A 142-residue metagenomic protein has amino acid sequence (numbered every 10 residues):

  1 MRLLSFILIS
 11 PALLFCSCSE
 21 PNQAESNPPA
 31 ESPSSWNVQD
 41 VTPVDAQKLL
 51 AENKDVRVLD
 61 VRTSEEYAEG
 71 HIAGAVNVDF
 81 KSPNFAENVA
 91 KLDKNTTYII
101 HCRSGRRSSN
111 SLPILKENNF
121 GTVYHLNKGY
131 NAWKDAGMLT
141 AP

Functional and structural regions predicted by a protein language model:
R2-L8, F15-D55, A68-T97, R103-P142: Rhodanese-like catalytic fold shared by cysteine-dependent sulfurtransferases and DSP/PTP-type phosphatases
R57-D60: Structural scaffold elements adjacent to functional motifs in cytosolic proteins
S64: Short glycine-rich anion-binding loops that position phosphate/pyrophosphate groups of nucleotides and phosphorylated
